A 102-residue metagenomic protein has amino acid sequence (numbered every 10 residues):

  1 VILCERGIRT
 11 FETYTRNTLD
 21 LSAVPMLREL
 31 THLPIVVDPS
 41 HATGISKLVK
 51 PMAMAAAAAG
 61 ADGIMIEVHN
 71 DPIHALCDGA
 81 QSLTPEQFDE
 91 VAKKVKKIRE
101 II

Functional and structural regions predicted by a protein language model:
V1-V68: Catalytic alpha/beta core domains of metabolic enzymes, predominantly
D71-I102: C-terminal helical cap(s) of enzyme catalytic domains, especially alpha/beta-barrels
